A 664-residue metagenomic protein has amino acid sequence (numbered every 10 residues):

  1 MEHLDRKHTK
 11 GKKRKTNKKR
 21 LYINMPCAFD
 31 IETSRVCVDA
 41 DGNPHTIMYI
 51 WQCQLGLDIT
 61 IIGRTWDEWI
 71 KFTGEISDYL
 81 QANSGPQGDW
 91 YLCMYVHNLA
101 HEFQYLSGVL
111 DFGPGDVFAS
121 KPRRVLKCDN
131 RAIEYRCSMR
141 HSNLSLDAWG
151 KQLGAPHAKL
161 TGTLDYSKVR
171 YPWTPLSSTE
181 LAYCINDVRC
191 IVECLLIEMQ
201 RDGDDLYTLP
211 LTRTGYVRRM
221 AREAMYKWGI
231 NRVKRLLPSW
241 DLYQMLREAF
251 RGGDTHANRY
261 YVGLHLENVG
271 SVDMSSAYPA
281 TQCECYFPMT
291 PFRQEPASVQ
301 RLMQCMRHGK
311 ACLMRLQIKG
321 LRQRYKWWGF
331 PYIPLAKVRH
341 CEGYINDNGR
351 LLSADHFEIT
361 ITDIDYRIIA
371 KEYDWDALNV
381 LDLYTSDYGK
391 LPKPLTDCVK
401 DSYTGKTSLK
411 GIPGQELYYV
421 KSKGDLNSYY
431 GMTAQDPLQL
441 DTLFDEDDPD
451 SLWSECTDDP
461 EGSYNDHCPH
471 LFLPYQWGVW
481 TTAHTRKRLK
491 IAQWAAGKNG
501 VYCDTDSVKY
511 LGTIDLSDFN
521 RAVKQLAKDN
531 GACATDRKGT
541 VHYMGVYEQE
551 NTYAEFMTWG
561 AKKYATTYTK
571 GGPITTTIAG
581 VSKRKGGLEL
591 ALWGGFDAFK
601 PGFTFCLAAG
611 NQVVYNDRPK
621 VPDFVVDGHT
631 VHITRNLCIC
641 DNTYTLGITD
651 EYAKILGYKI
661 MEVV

Functional and structural regions predicted by a protein language model:
M1-I31: N-terminal accessory regions of nucleic-acid-interacting proteins
K10-Y22, D41-V96, F103-V664: Conserved acidic
D30-V38: Ser/Thr-glycine-rich phosphate-binding loops at phosphate-binding pockets of nucleotides, nucleotide cofactors
T33, H101-E102: Di-metal (Zn2+ and/or Mg2+/Mn2+) metal-binding site signature of metallo-dependent hydrolases with the MBL/beta-CASP
